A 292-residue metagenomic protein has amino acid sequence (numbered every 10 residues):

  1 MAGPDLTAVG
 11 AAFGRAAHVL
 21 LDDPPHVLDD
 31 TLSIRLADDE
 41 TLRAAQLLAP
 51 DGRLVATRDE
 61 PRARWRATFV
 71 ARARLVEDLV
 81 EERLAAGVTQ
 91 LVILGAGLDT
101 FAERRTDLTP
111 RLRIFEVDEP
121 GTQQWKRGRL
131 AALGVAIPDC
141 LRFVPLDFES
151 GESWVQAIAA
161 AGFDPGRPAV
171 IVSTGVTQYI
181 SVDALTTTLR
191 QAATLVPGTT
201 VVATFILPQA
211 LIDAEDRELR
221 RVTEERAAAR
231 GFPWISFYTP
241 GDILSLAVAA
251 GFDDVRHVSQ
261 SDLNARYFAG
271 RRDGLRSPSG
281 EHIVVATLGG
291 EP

Functional and structural regions predicted by a protein language model:
M1-V92, L98-V144, G151-E152, P165: Rossmann-like AdoMet
D5-L6, A214-P292: Rossmann-like AdoMet/SAM-dependent catalytic core
T31, E149-S150, T177-Y179, L207-L211: Short, catalytically relevant binding-site loops at active-site mouths
T89, T199, D253: Short acidic/polar active-site loop segments enriched in Thr and Asp
L141-F143, S153-Q156, Y179-A192: A short, conserved alpha-helix within the catalytic core of class I
I158, F163-A184: A short SAM/SAH-binding and catalytic strip from SAM-dependent methyltransferases
V170, L189-A210: Conserved beta-strand signature within the Rossmann-like core of class I S-adenosyl-L-methionine
